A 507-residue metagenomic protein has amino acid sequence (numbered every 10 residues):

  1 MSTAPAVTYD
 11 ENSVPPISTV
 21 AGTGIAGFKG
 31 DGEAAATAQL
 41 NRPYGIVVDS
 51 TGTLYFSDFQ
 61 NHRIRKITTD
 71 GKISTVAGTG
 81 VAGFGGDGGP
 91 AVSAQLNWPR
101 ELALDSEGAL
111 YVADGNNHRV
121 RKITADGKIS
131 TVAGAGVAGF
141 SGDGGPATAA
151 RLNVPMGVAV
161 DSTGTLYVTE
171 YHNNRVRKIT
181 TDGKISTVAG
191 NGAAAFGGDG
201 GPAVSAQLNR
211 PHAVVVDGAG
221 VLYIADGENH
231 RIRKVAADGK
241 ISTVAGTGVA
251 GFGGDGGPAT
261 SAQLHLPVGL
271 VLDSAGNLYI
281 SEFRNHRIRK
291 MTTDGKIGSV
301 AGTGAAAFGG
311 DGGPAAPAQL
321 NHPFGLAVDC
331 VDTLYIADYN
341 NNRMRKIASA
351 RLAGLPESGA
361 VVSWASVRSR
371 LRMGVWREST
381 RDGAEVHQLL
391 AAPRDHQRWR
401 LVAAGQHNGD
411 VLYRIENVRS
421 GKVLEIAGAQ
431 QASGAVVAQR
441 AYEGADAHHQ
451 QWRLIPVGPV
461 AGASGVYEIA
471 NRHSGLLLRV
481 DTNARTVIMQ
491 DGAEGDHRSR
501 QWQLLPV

Functional and structural regions predicted by a protein language model:
Y9-R42, K72-W98, K128-V154, K184-R210 (+2 more regions): Gly/Pro-rich loop segments of beta-rich domains
V48-T51, L104-E107, V160-T163, V216-A219 (+2 more regions): Residue-level detector of Asp-centered blade-edge/turn motifs that repeat once per structural unit in beta-propeller
T53-Y55, L110-Y111, T165-Y167, L222-Y223 (+2 more regions): Conserved beta-propeller blade signature
F59, G115, Y171, G227 (+4 more regions): Short loop/turn segments immediately following the C-termini of beta-strands
H62-K66, H118-R121, N174-K178, K184 (+3 more regions): A short loop-to-beta-strand structural motif that recurs across blades of beta-propeller domains
H322-A353, L504-L505: Blade-level signature of beta-propeller repeat domains, shared across WD40, Kelch, NHL, RCC1 and BNR/Asp-box propellers
G354-R381, R398-Q431, A447-A484, Q501-V507: Extracellular glycan-recognition/adhesion modules and their associated mucin-like linkers
